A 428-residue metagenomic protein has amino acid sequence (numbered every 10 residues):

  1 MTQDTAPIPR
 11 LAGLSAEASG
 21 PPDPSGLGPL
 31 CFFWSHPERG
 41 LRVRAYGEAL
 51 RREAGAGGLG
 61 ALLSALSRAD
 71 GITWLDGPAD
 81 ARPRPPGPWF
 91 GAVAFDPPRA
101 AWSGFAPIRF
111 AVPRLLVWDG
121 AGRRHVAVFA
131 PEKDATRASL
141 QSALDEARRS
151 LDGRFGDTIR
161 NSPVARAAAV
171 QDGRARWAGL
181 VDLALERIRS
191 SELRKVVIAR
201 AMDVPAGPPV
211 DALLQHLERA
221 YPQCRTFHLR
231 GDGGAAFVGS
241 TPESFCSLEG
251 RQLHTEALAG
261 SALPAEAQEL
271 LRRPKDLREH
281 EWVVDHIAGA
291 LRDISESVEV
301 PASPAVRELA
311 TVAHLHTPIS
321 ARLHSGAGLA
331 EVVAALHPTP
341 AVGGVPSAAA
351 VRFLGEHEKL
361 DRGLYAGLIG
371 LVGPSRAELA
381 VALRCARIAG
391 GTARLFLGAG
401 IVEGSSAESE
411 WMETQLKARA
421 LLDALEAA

Functional and structural regions predicted by a protein language model:
M1-G20, G26-C31, H36-A61, S142-D182 (+4 more regions): Contiguous alpha-helical scaffold segments within structured protein domains that host functional hotspots
P29-H36, P88-F90, R194-V196, C224-R230: A short, Trp-centered hydrophobic/proline-enriched beta-strand micro-motif
V43-L50, R84, S103-A106, L115 (+3 more regions): An anion-binding catalytic pocket shared by soluble metabolic enzymes
S64-D203, P274, I294-S297, L422-E426: Non-catalytic accessory segments adjacent to catalytic cores
G91, V117, S191, C246 (+3 more regions): A residue-level signal for conserved active-site and pocket-lining positions in enzyme catalytic cores
A127-A135, L258-L263, A399-V402: Short, solvent-exposed aromatic-acidic interface loops
R200-D203, G231-F237, I287-A288, P304-V312 (+1 more regions): A glycine-rich phosphate-binding loop feature that marks nucleotide/adenosyl-phosphate handling sites
P318-A428: Conserved hydrophobic core element of enzyme catalytic domains
